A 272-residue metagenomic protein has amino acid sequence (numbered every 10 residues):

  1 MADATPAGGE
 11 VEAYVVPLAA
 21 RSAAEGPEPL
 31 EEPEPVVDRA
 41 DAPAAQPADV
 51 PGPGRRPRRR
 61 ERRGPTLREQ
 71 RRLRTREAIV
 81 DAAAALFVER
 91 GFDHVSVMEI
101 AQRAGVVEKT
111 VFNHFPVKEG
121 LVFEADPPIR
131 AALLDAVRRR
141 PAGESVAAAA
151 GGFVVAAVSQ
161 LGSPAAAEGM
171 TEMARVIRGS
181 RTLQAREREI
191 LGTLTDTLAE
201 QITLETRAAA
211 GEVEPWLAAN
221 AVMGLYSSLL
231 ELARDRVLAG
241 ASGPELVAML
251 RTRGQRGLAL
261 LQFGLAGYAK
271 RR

Functional and structural regions predicted by a protein language model:
D3, P215-A241, L260-Y268: Amphipathic C-terminal alpha-helical segment
D3-R90, H94-V106, F123, P128 (+1 more regions): Basic, helix-initiating cap at the start of DNA-binding domains
T75, I129, V154, I190-L194 (+1 more regions): Hydrophobic/aromatic residues within well-ordered alpha-helical segments
V107-F115: Short hydrophobic/aromatic patch on the recognition helix
E119-L121: A secondary-structure capping/hinge motif
E124, A131-M173: Hydrophobic alpha-helical connector segments
E168-D196, A208, V247: Short secondary-structure transition hinges
T193-A218: Hydrophobic alpha-helical bundle segments that form small-molecule/ligand-binding pockets
